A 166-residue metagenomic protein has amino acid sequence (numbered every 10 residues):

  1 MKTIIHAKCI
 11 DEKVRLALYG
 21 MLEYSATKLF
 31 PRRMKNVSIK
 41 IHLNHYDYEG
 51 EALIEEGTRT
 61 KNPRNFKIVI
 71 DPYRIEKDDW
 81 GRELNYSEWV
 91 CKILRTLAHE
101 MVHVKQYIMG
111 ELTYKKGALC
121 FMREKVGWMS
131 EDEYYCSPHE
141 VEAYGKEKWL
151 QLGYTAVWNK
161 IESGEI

Functional and structural regions predicted by a protein language model:
M1-L18, K125-W128, A156, K160-I166: N-terminal intrinsically disordered, low-complexity tails enriched in polar/charged
K2, K8-K67: Auxiliary, metal-adjacent structural segments of Zn-dependent hydrolase domains
T3, E76-E83, E124-M129: A short small-residue
K28-N36, E111-Y114, Y154-E162: Surface-exposed helix-capping loop/turn segments at secondary-structure junctions
E49-C91, Y107-I108: Active-site scaffold of zinc-dependent metalloenzymes
S87, C91-K92, Y107-H139: Post-HEXXH active-site segment of zinc metalloproteases
R95-I108, A143: Active-site recognition of the HExxH zinc-binding catalytic motif
M129-I166: Long, well-structured alpha-helical subdomains associated with metal-dependent extracellular/ecto-lumenal hydrolases
